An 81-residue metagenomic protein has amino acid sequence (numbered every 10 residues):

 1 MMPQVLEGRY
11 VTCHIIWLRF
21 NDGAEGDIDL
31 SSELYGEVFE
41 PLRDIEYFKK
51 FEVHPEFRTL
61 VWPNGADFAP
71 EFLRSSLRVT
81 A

Functional and structural regions predicted by a protein language model:
M1-A81: Motif-centric detector for short Cys/His coordination patterns
